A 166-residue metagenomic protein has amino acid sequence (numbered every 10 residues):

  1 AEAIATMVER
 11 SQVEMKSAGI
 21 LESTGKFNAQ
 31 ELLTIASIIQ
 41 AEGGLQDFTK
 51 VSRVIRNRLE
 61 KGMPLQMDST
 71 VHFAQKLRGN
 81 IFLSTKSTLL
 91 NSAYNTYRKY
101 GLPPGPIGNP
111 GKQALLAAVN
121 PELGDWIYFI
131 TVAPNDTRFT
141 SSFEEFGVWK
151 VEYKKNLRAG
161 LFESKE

Functional and structural regions predicted by a protein language model:
A1-E166: Bacterial extracytoplasmic/cell-wall-associated proteins, especially those involved in peptidoglycan
